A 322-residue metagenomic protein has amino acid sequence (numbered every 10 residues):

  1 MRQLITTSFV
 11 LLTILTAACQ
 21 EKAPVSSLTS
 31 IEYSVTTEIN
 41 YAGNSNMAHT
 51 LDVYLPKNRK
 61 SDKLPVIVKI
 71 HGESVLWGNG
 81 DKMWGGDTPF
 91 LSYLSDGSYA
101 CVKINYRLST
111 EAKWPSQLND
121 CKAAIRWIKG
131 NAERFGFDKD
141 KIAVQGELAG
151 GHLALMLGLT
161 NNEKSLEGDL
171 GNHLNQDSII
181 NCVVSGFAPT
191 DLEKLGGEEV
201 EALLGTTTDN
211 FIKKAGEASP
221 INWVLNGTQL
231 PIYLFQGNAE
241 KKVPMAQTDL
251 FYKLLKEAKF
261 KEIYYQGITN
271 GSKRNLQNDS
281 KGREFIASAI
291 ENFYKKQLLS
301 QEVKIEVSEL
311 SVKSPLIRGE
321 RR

Functional and structural regions predicted by a protein language model:
K22-D62: N-terminal cap/lid segment of alpha/beta-hydrolase-fold proteins
V25-L28, L166, A188-W223: Mobile cap/lid helix-loop segments that gate and shape the active-site cleft of serine hydrolases
D62-S74: Short beta-strand element of the alpha/beta-hydrolase
D81-V102: Short amphipathic alpha-helix adjacent to the substrate-entry channel of hydrolases
A112-E133: Alpha/beta-hydrolase active-site loop
R126-G197: Primarily recognizes the serine-hydrolase "nucleophile elbow" in alpha/beta-hydrolase and SGNH/GDSL folds
G227, L234-Q236, E240: Short beta-strand/loop motif that positions the catalytic acidic residue of the alpha/beta-hydrolase fold
M245-R322: C-terminal catalytic histidine-bearing segment of alpha/beta-hydrolase fold enzymes
